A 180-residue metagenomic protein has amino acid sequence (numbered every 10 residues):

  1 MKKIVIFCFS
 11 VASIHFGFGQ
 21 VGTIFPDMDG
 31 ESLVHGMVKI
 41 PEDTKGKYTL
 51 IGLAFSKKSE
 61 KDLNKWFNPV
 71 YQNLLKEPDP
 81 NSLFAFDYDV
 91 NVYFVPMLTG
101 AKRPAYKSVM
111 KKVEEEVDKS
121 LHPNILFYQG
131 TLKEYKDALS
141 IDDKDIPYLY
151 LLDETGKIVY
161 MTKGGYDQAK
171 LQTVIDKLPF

Functional and structural regions predicted by a protein language model:
M1-G22: Bacterial Sec-dependent N-terminal signal peptides
F18-P41, K65: N-terminal "domain-start" segment that seeds a small globular fold
I24-P26, H122-I125, D143-Y150: Structural micro-motif
D43-F67, V92: Short active-site neighborhood of thiol/selenol oxidoreductases, capturing the structured segment around
E60-P78, S108-V109: Typically the conserved alpha-helix immediately C-terminal to a functionally engaged Cys/Sec in thioredoxin-like
N73-D89: Short mixed-charge
N91-V95, R103-D142: Short, internal strand/loop/helix patches that form the active-site neighborhood or redox-interaction surface
E134-D137, K144-F180: Thiol-/selenol-based redox modules, centered on thioredoxin-like and closely related oxidoreductase domains
